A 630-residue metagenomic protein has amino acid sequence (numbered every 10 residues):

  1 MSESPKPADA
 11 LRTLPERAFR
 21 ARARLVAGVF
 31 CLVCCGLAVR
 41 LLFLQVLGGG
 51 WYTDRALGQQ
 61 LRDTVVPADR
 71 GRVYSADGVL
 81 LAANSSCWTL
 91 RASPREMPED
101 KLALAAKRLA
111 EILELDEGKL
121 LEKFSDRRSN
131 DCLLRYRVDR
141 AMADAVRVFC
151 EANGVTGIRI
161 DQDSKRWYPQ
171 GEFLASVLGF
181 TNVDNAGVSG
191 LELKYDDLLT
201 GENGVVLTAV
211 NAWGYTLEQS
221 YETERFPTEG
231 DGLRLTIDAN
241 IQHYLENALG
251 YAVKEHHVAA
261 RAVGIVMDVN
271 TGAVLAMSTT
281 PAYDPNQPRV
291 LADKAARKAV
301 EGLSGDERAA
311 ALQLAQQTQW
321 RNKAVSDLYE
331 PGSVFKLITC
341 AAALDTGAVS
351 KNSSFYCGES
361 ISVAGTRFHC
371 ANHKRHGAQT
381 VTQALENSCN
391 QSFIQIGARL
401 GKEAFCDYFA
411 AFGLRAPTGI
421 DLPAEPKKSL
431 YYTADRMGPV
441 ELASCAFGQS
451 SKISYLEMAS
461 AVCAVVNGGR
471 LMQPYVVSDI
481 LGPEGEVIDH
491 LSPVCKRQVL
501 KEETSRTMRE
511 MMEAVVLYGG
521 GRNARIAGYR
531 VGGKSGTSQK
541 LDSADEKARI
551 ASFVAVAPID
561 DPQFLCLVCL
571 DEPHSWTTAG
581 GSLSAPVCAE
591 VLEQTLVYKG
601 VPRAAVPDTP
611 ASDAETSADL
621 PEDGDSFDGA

Functional and structural regions predicted by a protein language model:
M1-L303, Q319, L328, E403-G413 (+4 more regions): Periplasmic/cell-envelope proteins involved in peptidoglycan metabolism and beta-lactam response
S2-A10, A82, N211-E224, I237 (+5 more regions): Beta-lactam-recognizing serine transpeptidase/beta-lactamase-like catalytic domain environment
